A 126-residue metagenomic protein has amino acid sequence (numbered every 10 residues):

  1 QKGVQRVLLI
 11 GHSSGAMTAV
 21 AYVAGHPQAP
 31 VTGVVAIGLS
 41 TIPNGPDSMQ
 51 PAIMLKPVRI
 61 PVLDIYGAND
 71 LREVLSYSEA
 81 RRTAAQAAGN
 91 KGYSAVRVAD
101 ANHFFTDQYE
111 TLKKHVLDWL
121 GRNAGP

Functional and structural regions predicted by a protein language model:
Q1-G3, Y22-P27, G38-L39, V62 (+4 more regions): Sec/Tat-exported extracytoplasmic proteins
K2-V58: Primarily recognizes the serine-hydrolase "nucleophile elbow" in alpha/beta-hydrolase and SGNH/GDSL folds
R6-V7, V62, Y93: Hydrophobic anchor at the start of a short beta-strand that flanks the dinucleotide cofactor-binding loop
S13-M17, S40-P43, A68-R72, D100-F104: Solvent-exposed loop/turn segments at secondary-structure junctions within structured extracellular/periplasmic domains
S14-G15, P51, A80, L112-V116: Stable alpha-helical elements in mature extracytoplasmic
G33, G38-G89: The feature captures the conserved acid-bearing segment of alpha/beta-hydrolase catalytic domains
N90-P126: C-terminal catalytic histidine-bearing segment of alpha/beta-hydrolase fold enzymes
